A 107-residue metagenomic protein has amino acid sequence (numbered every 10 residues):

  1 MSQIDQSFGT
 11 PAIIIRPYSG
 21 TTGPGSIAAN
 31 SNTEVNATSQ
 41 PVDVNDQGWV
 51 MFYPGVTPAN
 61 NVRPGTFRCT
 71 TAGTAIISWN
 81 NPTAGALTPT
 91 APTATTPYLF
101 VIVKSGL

Functional and structural regions predicted by a protein language model:
M1-V42, N80, T90-L107: Extracellular receptor-binding modules and their adjoining Ser/Thr/Gly/Asp/Asn-rich linkers
I15, A59-G65: Surface-exposed loop/edge segments in extracytoplasmic proteins
A37, G48-V50, F67, A75-I77 (+1 more regions): Hydrophobic beta-strand residues in large extracellular and virion-surface proteins
D43-Q47: Extended extracellular/luminal ectodomain segments enriched in beta-structured repeat modules
M51-T57: A sequence-level detector for low-complexity, Ser/Thr- and acidic-rich stretches
R63-T96: Structured beta-strand segments within beta-sheet-rich domains
